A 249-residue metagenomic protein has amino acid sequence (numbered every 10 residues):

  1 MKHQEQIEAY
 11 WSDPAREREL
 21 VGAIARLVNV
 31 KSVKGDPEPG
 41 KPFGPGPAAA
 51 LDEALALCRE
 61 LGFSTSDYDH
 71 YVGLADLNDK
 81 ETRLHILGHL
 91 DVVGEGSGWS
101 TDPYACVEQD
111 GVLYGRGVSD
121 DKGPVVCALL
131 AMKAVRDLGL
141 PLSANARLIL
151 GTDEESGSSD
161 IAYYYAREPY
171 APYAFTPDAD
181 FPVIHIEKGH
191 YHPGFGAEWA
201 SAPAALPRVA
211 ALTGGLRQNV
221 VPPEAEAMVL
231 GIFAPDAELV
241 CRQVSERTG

Functional and structural regions predicted by a protein language model:
K2-L87, V93-E95: N-terminal helical capping/dimerization or prosegment-like subdomains of hydrolases acting on amide or phosphate bonds
A48-D52, V125, E238: Short, surface-exposed alpha-helical segments at coil->helix boundaries
L61, L138-P141, T248-G249: Short helix-capping segments at alpha-helix termini
H70-Y71, G88-L90, D110, V118 (+4 more regions): Fold-independent oxyanion-binding glycine-rich loops and adjacent beta-strand/coil segments at enzyme active sites
K80-H85, Q109-D110, L142-A146, P169-Y173 (+2 more regions): Short coil/turn connectors at secondary-structure junctions
R83-L150, S156: Active-site metal-coordination/substrate-binding segment of hydrolases, especially metallo-dependent peptidases
E155, I161-G249: Midchain, well-structured core segments that form catalytic/ion-binding scaffolds
